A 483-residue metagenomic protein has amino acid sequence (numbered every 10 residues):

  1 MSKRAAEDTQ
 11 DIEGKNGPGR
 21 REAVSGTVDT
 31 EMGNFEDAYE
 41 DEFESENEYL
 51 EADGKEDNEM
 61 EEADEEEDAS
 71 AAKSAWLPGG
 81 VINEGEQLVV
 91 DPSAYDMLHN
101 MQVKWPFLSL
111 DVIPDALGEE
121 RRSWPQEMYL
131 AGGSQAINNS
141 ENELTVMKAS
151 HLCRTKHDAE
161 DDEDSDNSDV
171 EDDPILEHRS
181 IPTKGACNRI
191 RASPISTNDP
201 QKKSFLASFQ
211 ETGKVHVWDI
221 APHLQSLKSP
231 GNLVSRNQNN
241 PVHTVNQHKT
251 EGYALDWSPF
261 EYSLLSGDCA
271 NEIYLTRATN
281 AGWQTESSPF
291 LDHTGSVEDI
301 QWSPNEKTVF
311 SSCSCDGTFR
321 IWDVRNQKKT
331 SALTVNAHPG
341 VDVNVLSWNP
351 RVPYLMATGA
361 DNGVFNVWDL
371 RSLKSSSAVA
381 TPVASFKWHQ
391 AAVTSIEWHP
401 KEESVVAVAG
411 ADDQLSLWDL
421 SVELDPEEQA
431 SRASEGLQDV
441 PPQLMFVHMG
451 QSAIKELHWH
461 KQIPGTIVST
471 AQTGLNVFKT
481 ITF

Functional and structural regions predicted by a protein language model:
S2-K3, R20-S180, G213-N240, R277-T285 (+1 more regions): Beta-propeller domains
N100-M101, R179-I181, L233-S235, V242-Q247 (+11 more regions): Short C-terminal beta-strands that terminate individual repeats in beta-propeller domains, predominantly WD40 blades
F107-P114, G185-I195, Q247-W257, D292-W302 (+4 more regions): Canonical WD40 repeat/beta-propeller blade segments in eukaryotic WD-repeat proteins
E119-R121, E127-A131, T197-A207, H243 (+14 more regions): Structural hallmark of WD40 beta-propellers
S134, F209-T212, G267-A270, S312-D316 (+4 more regions): Conserved strand-to-loop turn within each blade of WD40 beta-propeller repeats
N142-K148, V215-I220, L227, L255 (+8 more regions): WD40-repeat beta-propellers
P182-K184, I190, P200-E298, W302-K307: Fungal eukaryote-biased detector of long internal structured cores
S347-P464, V468-T470, G474-F483: Structured C-terminal portions of repeat-based eukaryotic scaffold domains
